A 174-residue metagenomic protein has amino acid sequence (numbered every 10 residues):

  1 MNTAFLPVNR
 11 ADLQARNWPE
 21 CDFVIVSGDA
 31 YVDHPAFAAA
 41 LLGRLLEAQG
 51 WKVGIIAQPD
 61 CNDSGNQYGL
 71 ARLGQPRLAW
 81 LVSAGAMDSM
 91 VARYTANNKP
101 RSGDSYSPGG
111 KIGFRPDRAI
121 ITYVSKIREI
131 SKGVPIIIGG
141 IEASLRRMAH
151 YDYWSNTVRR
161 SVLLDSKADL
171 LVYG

Functional and structural regions predicted by a protein language model:
M1-N17: Short N-terminal or domain-adjacent regulatory/targeting segments
N2-A4, S27-R44: N-terminal capping/small domains of soluble enzymes
R10-L13, G43, N66-G69: Short secondary-structure capping/turn segments at boundaries of alpha-helices and beta-strands
N17-E20, V158: Active-site-adjacent bridging/hinge elements
D22-V24: Conserved beta-strand elements of the Class I
A30, A38, A57-G174: Glycine-rich beta-alpha loop elements in corrinoid/cobalamin-binding modules across cobalamin-dependent enzymes
L41-V53: Short helix-loop-beta junction
